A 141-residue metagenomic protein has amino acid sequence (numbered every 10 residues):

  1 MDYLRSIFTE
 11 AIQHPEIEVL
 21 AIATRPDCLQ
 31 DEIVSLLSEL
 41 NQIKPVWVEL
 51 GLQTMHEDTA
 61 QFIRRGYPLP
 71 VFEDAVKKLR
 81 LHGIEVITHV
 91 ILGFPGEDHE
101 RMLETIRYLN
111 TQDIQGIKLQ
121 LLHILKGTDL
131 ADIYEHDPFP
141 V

Functional and structural regions predicted by a protein language model:
M1, H14-L29, P45-V71, G116-Q120: Core AdoMet radical
M1-E10, H14, D27-E32, E97-E100: Conserved glycine-rich "GG(E/T)P / GGGxP" loop and the immediately following alpha-helix in the radical SAM core
I7-P15, S35-P45, K77-L81: Acidic (Asp/Glu)-rich catalytic clusters
D27-Q30, R65, G93-I106, P140-V141: Active-site glycine- and acidic-residue-rich loops that bind and position anionic ligands or nucleotide-like cofactors
I33, Q61, H99, T128-D132: Short, well-ordered secondary-structure micro-motifs
S38-L40, Y67, T105-R107, E135-D137: Short, hinge-like loop/turn segments at secondary-structure boundaries
P70-D129: Conserved C-terminal portion of the radical SAM core fold that forms the substrate/S-adenosylmethionine-binding
I124-V141: Auxiliary Fe-S-binding modules of radical SAM enzymes
